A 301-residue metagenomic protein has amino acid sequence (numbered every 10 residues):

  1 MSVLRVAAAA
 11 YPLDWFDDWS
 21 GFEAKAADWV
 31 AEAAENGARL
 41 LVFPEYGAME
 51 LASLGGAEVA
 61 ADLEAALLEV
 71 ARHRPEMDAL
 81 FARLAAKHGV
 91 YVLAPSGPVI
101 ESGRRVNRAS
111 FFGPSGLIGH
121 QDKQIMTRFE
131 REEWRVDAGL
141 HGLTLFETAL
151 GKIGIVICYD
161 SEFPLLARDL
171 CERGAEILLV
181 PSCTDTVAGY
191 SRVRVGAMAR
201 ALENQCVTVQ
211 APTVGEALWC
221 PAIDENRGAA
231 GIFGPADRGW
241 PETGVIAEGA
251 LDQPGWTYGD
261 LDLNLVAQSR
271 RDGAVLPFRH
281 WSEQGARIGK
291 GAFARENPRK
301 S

Functional and structural regions predicted by a protein language model:
V3-W15, V42, R108, H120 (+2 more regions): Active-site-proximal beta-strand elements of phosphoester/diester hydrolases
A10-D17, D62-E69, G151-I153, I177-D185: Short, basic, glycine/proline-bearing loop/turn elements
W19-P114, D185-A199, E203: Cys-nucleophile CN-hydrolase/nitrilase-fold catalytic domain and related Cys-dependent amidase chemistry that acts on
A71-Y91, E162-G255: CN hydrolase (nitrilase-like) catalytic-core segments centered on the catalytic cysteine and neighboring Lys/Glu
R83, V99-R173, T186-A199: Active-site catalytic loop in hydrolytic enzyme cores
P95, R108-F111, T144, Q210 (+2 more regions): Short beta-strand scaffold segments in enzyme catalytic cores
K123-V136, P254-Q268: A short, polar/charged loop-to-alpha-helix boundary motif
L145-R173, V266-S301: Cysteine/selenocysteine-centered motifs that mediate thiol-based redox chemistry or coordinate metal-sulfur cofactors
